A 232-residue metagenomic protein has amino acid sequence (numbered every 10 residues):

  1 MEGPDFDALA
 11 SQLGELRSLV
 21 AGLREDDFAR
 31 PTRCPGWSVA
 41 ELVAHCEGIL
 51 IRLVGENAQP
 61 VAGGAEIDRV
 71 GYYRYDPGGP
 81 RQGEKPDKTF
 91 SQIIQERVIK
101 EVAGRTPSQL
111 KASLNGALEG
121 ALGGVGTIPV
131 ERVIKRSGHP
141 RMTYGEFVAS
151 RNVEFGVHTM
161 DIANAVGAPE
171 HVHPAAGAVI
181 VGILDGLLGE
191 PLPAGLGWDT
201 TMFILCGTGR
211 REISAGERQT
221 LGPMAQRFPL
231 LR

Functional and structural regions predicted by a protein language model:
M1-D5, A29-R30, A58-Y72, A103-R105 (+2 more regions): Structured surface interface patches that mediate subunit assembly and partner/cofactor docking
M1-I134: Active-site-adjacent scaffolding segments
